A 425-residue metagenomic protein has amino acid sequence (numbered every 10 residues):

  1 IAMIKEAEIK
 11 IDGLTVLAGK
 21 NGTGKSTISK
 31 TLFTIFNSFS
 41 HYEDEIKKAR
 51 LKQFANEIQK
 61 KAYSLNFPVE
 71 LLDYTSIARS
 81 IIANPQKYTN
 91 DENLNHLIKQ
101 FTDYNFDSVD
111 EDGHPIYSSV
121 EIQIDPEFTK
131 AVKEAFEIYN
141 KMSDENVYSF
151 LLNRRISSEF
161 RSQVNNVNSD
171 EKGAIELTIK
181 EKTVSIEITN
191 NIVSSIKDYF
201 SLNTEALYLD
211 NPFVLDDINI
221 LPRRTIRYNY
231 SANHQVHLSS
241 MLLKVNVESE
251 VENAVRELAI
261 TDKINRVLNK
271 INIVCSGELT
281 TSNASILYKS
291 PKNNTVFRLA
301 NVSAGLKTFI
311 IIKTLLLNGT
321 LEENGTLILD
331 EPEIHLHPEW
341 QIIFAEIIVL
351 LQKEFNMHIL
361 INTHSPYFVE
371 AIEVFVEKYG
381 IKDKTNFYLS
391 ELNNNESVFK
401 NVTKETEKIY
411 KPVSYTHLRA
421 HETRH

Functional and structural regions predicted by a protein language model:
I1-I46, L287-Y415: Switch/communication elements of ASCE P-loop NTPase nucleotide-binding domains
S38-N324, S397-R419: Phosphate-coordinating catalytic segments in nucleotide- and nucleic-acid-processing enzymes
A420-H425: A short, hydrophobic C-terminal helix/tail in secreted or cell-surface proteins
